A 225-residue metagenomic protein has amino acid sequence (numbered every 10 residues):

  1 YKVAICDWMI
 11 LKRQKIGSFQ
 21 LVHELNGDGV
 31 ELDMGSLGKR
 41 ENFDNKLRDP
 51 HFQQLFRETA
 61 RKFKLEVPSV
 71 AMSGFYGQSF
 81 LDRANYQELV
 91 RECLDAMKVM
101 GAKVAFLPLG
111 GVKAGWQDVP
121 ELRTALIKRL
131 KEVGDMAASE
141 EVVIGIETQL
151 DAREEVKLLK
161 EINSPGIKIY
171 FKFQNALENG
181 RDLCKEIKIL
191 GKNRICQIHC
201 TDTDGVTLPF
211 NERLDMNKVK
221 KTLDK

Functional and structural regions predicted by a protein language model:
Y1-A4, M9-D28, Q54, R61 (+2 more regions): Histidine-acidic metal/acid-base catalytic patches
K2-A4, K39-N42, G77-F80, Q117-V119 (+3 more regions): A short, structure-level motif marking secondary-structure boundaries and short turns
D7-F19, D44-F52, Y86-E92: N-terminal-biased segments
W8, G35, F75, G110 (+2 more regions): Flexible loop residues that form catalytic and substrate-binding hotspots at small-molecule/glycan-binding clefts
G17, H23-E24, Q54, E58-E66 (+2 more regions): Active-site acidic/histidine proton-transfer and metal-coordination neighborhood in alpha/beta enzyme cores
E31, S69-A71, F106, G145 (+1 more regions): Conserved beta-strand positions in the central sheet of alpha/beta enzyme cores
E31-R57, L109-Q117: Glycine-rich, proline-tolerant flexible connector loops at the mouths of alpha/beta enzymes
N42-K46, S79-A84, W116-E121, R181-D182 (+1 more regions): Short, solvent-exposed loop/turn segments at secondary-structure boundaries
